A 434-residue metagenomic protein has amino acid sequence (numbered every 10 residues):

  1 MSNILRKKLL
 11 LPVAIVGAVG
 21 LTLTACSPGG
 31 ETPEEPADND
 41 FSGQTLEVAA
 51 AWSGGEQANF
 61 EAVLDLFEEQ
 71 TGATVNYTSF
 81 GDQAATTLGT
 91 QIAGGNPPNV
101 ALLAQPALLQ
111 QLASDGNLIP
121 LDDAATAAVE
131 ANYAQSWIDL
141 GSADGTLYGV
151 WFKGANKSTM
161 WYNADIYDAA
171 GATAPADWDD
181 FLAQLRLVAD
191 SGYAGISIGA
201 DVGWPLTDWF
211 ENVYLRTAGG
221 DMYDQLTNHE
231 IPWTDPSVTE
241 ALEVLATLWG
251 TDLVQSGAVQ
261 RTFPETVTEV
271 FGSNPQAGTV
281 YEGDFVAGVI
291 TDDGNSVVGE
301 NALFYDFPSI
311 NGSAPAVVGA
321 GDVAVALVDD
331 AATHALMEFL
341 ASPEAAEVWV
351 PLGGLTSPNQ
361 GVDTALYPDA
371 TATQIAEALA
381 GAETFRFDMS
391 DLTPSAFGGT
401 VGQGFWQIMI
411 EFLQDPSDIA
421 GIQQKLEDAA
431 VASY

Functional and structural regions predicted by a protein language model:
S2-P12, G17-V19, L23-Q110, A127 (+5 more regions): Conserved N-terminal structural module of periplasmic/extracytoplasmic solute-binding proteins
D65, D292-T356: Extracytoplasmic/periplasmic substrate-recognition and gating elements
S79-T87, P106-A107, W178-A183, A258-F271: Short helix-initiation/N-cap motifs at beta->coil->alpha
P106-S158, W209, G299: Hinge/lid segment of periplasmic solute-binding proteins
D122-Y133, A200, T217-E240, D292-V297 (+4 more regions): Short, solvent-exposed loop/beta-turn-alpha elements that line the ligand-binding surface or hinge of extracytoplasmic
Y148-F152, S158, L182-I231: Extracytoplasmic/periplasmic solute-binding protein
N228-V259: Glycine-centered hinge/linker elements that transmit conformational signals in sensory and ligand-binding systems
T356, G361, A376-A430: C-terminal capping/gating helix-and-loop segments adjacent to ligand/active sites or protein-protein/ligand interfaces
